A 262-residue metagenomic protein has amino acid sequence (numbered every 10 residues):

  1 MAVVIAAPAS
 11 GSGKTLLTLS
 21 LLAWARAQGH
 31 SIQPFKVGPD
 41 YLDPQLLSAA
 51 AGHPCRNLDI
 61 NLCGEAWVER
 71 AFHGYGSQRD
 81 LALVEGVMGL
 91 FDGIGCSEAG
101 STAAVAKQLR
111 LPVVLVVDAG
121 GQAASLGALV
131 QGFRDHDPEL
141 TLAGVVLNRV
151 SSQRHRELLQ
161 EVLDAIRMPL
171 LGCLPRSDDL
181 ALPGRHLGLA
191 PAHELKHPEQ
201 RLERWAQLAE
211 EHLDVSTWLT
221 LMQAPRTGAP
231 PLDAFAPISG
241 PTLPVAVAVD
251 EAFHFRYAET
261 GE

Functional and structural regions predicted by a protein language model:
M1, I238-P244: A short, charged/proline- and glycine-enriched loop that marks the coil->beta-strand transition at the N-terminal
A2-L109, V113, V117-G144, Q153-E157: ATP-dependent carboxylate-amine ligase catalytic core
V4, V146, P244-A246: Short, well-ordered beta-strand segments
G38-Y41, S177, E251: Residues in the short beta-alpha loop(s) of Rossmann-like NAD(P)-binding domains
D118-A119, N148-S151, A248-A252: Structural motif
A123-P237: Internal gly/pro-rich beta-alpha loop/helix module that stabilizes soluble enzyme cofactors or their anionic handles
T242-E262: Phosphate-binding active sites in nucleotide-utilizing proteins
